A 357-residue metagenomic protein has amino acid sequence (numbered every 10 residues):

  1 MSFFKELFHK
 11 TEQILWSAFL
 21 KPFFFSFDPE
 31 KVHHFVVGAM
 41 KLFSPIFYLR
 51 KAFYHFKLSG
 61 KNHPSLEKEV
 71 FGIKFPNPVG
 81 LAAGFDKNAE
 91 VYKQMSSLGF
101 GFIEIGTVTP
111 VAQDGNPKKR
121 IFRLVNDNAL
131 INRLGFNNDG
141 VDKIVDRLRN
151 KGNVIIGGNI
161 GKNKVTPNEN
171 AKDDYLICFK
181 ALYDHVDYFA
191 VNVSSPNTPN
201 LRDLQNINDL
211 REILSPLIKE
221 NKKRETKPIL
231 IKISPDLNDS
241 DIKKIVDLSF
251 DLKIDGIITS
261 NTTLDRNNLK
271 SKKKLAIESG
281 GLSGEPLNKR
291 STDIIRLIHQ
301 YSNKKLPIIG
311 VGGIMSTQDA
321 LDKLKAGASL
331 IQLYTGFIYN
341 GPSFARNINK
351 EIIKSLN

Functional and structural regions predicted by a protein language model:
E12-K68, N132-N137: An N-cap/entry alpha-helix motif that binds or orients negatively charged groups
L49-K61, S195-D209, L248-K304: Glycine/Thr-rich beta-alpha phosphate-binding loop at enzyme active sites
G72-G80, N153-G158, N221-P235, Q300-G310: Short beta-strand/loop segments at the ligand-binding rim of alpha/beta enzyme cores
N88-S97, L237-D251, H299-K304, I314-I331: Catalytic cores of alpha/beta
G101-Q113, V193-S195, G256-R266, G313-I314 (+1 more regions): Glycine-rich phosphate-binding active-site loops on the catalytic face of alpha/beta enzymes
G106-I155: A gly/proline- and charged-residue-enriched helix-loop-helix capping module
A112-N128, N267-G280, T335-N357: C-terminal helical cap(s) of enzyme catalytic domains, especially alpha/beta-barrels
N163-L176, D203, I231-F250: Active-site glycine- and acidic-residue-rich loops that bind and position anionic ligands or nucleotide-like cofactors
